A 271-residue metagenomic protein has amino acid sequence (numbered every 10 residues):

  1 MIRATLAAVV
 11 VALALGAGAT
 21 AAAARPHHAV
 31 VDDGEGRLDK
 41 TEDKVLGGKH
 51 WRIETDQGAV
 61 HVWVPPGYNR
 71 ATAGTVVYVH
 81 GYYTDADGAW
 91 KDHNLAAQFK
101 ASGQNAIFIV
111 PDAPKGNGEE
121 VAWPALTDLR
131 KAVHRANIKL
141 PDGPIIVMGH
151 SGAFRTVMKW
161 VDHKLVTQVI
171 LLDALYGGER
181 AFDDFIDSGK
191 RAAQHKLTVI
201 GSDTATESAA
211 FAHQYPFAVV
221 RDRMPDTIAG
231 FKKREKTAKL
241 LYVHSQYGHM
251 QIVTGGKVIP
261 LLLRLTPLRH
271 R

Functional and structural regions predicted by a protein language model:
A7-G16: Bacterial N-terminal signal peptides
A22-T75, A106, T227-I228, H270-R271: A domain-start/cap signature at the N-terminus of enzymes
T72-R135: Active-site machinery of serine-nucleophile hydrolases
A113, I170-G178, G201-T204: Active-site nucleophile loop of the alpha/beta-hydrolase fold
K139-S151: Alpha/beta-hydrolase fold nucleophile elbow
R155-W160: Hydrolases whose catalytic domains are alpha/beta-hydrolase-1, hotdog thioesterase, or metallo-beta-lactamase-like
L175-A192: Flexible "cap/lid" loop of the alpha/beta hydrolase fold
I200-R271: C-terminal catalytic histidine-bearing segment of alpha/beta-hydrolase fold enzymes
